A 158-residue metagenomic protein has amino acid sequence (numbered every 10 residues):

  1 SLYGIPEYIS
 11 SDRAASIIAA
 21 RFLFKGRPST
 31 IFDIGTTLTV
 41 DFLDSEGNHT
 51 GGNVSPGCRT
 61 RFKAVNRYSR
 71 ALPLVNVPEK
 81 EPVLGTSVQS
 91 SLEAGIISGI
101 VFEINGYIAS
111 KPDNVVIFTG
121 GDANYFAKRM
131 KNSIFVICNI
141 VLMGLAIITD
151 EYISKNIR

Functional and structural regions predicted by a protein language model:
S1-T30, E46-R158: Nucleotide/phosphate-binding catalytic cleft detector across ATP-hydrolyzing and phosphate-transferring enzymes
I31, L38-L43: Short beta-strand scaffold segments in enzyme catalytic cores
T36-L38, A123-N124: Gly/Ser/Thr-rich loops at beta-strand to alpha-helix junctions that form or flank small-molecule/cofactor-binding
